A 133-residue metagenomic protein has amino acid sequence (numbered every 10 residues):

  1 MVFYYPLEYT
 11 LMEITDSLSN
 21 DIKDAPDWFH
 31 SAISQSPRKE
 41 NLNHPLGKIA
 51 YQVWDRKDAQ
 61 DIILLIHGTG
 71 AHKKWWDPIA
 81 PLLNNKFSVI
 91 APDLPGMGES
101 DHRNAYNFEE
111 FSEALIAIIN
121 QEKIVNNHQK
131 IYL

Functional and structural regions predicted by a protein language model:
V2-I63, N85-F87, E122-N126: Alpha/beta-hydrolase fold catalytic core
S31, H44, L65-H67, D93-P95 (+1 more regions): Generic detector of intrinsically disordered, low-complexity, polar/charged segments
P37, W75-P78, L82, E110-I118: Alpha-helical elements of Rossmann-like donor-binding domains used by nucleotide-donor carbohydrate transfer enzymes
P45, G70, E109: Conserved phosphate-coordination/catalytic loops
W54-E99: Conserved HGGG/HGGXW glycine-rich cap/lid loop of the alpha/beta-hydrolase fold
L94-L133: Active-site loop/oxyanion-hole signature of alpha/beta-hydrolase fold enzymes
